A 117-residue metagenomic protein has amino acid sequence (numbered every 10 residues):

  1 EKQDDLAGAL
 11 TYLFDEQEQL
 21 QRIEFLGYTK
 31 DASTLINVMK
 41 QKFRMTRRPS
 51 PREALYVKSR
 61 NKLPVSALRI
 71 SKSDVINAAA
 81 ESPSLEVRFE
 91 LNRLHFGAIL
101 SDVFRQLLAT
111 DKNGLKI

Functional and structural regions predicted by a protein language model:
E1-D15: Compositionally biased P/S/T/G-rich terminal and signal peptide-adjacent segments that lie outside catalytic cores
G8, Q17, L115-I117: Exposed acidic/polar residues on beta-strands and adjacent loops within beta-sheet cores, strongest in beta-propeller
F14-R22: Acidic/histidine-rich, surface-exposed loop or edge segments in extracytoplasmic proteins
R22-I117: Non-cytosolic coordination micro-motifs
